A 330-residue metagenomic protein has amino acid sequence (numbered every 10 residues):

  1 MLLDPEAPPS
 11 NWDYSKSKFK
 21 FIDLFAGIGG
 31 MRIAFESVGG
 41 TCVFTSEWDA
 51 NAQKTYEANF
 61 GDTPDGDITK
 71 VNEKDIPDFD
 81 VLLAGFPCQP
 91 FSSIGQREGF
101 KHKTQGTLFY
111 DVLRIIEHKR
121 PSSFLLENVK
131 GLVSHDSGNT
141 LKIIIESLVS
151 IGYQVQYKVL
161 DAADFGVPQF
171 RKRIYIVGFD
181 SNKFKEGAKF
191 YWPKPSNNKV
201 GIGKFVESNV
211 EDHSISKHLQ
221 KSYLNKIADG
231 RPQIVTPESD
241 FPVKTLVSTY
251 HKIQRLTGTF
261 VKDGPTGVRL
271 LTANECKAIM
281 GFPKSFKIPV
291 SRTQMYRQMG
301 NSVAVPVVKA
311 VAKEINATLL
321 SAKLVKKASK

Functional and structural regions predicted by a protein language model:
M1, S214-K330: C-terminal target-recognition/interaction regions appended to catalytic cores
L2-R120, K130-S134, N139-K142: Core alpha/beta nucleotide-donor-binding catalytic domains of modification enzymes
A34, T55, I143, S147-S150 (+2 more regions): Amphipathic alpha-helical segments that form well-ordered structural scaffolds and often line/cohere around active
V71-V81, Q89-T245, T249-K252: Class I S-adenosyl-L-methionine
G85, S123, L270-A273: Short aromatic/basic micro-patch
F86-P87, P121, P168, P283 (+1 more regions): Proline-centered helix-kink/hinge sites
